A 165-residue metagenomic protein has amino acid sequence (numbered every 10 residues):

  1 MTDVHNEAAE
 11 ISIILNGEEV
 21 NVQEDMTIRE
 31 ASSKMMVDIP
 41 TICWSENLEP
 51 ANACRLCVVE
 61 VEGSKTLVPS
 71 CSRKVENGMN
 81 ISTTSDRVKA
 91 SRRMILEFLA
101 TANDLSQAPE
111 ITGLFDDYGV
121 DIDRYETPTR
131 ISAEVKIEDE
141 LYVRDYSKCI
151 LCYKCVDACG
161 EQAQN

Functional and structural regions predicted by a protein language model:
V4, R55-L56, S64-N165: Fe-S ferredoxin-like electron-transfer domains and their immediately adjacent linker/connector regions across
N6-E18: Eukaryote-biased recognition of intrinsically disordered, low-complexity regulatory segments
I11, V20-V22, I28, V59-V61 (+3 more regions): Hydrophobic aliphatic residue packing
I13-L15, M36, T41-I42, I81 (+2 more regions): Preference for short coil/turn "hinge" residues that link or interrupt alpha-helices
I14-N16, Q23, T84: A structural detector for beta-sheet-dominated domains
E18-N77: N-terminal cofactor/phosphate-binding cores enriched in small/glycine residues, especially glycine-rich loops such as
